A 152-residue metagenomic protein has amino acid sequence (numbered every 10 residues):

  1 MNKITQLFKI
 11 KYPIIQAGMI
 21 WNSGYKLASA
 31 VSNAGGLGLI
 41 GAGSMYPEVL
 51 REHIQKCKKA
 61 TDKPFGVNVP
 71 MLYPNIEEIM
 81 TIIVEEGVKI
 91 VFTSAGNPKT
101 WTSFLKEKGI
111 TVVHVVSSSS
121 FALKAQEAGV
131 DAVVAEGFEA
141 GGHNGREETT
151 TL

Functional and structural regions predicted by a protein language model:
M1-L152: Active-site entrance/lid segments in N-terminal catalytic domains of soluble metabolic enzymes
